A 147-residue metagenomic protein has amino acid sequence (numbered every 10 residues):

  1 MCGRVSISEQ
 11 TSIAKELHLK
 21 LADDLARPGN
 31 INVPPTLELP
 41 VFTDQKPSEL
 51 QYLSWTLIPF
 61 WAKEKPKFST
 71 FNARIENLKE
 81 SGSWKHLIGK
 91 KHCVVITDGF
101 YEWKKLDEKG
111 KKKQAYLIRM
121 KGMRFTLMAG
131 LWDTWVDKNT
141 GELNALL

Functional and structural regions predicted by a protein language model:
M1-L147: Short linear sequence motif anchored by a di-proline
